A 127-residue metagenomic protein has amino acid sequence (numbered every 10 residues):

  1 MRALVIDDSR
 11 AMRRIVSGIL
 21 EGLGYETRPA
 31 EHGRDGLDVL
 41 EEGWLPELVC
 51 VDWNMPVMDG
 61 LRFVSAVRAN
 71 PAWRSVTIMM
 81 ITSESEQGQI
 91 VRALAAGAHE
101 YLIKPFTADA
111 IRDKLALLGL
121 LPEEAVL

Functional and structural regions predicted by a protein language model:
R14-G22: Charged docking surfaces used in two-component/phosphorelay signaling
P29-D38, G60: Helix N-cap/capping motif at the beta->alpha junctions
D38, L61-R74: Short amphipathic alpha-helix used as the core "switch/output" element in two-component signaling
W44-C50: Active-site beta3 strand of CheY-like receiver
M55: Receiver (REC) domain active-site loop signature in two-component systems and cognate sites in sensor histidine kinases
R62, S85-E100: Alpha4 helix (beta4-alpha4-beta5 surface) of REC/receiver domains from two-component response regulators
F106-L115: C-terminal output helix
